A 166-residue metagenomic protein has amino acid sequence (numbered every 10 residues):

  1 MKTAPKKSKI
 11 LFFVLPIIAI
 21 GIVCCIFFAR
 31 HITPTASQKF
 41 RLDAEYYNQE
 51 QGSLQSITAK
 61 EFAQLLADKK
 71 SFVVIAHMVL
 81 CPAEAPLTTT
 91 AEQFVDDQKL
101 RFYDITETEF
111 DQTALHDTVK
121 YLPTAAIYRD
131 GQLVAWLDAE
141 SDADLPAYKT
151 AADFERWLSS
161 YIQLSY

Functional and structural regions predicted by a protein language model:
K2-K69, T150-Y166: N-terminal leader/targeting and pre-domain segments
Q55, L80-E84, A147, A151: Solvent-exposed, acidic/flexible segments
A59-D97: Local sequence-structure signature of Cys/Sec-based thiol-disulfide redox active-site neighborhoods
Q64, A114-D117: Short amphipathic alpha-helix with an adjacent loop that forms part of the alpha/beta core around
A76-V79, V95, K99-T113: Thiol-based oxidoreductase modules, predominantly thioredoxin-like and allied folds used for disulfide exchange
A83-A85, Q112-L115, A135-L137: Extracytoplasmic/secreted cell-surface and envelope-processing proteins
H116-R129: Structural micro-motif
I127-Y166: Non-catalytic, surface beta->alpha helical segment in thiol-disulfide oxidoreductase systems
